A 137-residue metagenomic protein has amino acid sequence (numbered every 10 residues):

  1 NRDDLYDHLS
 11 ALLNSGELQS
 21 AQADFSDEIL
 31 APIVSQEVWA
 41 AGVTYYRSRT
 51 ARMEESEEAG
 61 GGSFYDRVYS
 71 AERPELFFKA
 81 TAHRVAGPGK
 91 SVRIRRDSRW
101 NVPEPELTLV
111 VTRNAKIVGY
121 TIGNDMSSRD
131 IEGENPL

Functional and structural regions predicted by a protein language model:
D3-L137: Active-site microenvironments in enzyme catalytic cores
